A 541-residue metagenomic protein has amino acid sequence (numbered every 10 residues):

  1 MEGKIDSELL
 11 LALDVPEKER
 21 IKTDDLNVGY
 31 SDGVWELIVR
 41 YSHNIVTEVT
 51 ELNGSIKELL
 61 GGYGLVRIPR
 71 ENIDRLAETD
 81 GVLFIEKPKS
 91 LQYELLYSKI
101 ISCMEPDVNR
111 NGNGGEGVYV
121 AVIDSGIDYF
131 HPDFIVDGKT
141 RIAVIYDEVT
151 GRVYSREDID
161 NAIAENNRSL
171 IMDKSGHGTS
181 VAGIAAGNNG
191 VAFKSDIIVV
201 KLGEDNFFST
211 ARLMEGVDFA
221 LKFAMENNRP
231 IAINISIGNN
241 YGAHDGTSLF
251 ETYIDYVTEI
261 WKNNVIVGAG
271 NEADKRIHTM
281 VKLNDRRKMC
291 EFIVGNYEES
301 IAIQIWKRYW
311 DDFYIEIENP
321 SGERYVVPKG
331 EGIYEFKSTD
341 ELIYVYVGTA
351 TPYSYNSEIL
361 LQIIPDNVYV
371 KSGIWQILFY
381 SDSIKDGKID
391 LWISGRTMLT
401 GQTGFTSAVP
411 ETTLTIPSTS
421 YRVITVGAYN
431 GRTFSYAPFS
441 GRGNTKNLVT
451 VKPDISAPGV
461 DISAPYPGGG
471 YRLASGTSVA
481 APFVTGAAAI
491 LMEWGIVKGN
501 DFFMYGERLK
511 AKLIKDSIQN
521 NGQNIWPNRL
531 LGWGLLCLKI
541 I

Functional and structural regions predicted by a protein language model:
M1-Y63, E71-N111, Y119, P132 (+1 more regions): Autoinhibitory N-terminal propeptides
N109-R212, N228, K262, E299 (+5 more regions): Subtilisin-like serine protease catalytic core
D124, G270, G476: Active-site glycine-centered loops adjacent to acidic/histidine catalytic or metal-binding residues that shape
Y146-D160, K275-I364, Y369, Y380 (+1 more regions): Extracellular S/T/G-rich loop segment that most often corresponds to the catalytic His/Ser-adjacent loop
A182-A185, V199-N206, D218-R229, D312-F313 (+2 more regions): Hydrolase catalytic cores
V217-T247, G268-A269, Y380-D382: Short acidic, glycine-rich surface-loop motifs adjacent to enzyme active sites
E226, P230-N239, S248, V257 (+3 more regions): C-terminal subdomain of the subtilisin-like protease fold in secreted/lumenal serine endopeptidases
K385-R396: Edge beta-strands of jelly-roll/beta-sandwich modules across compartments, strongly enriched in secreted/luminal
